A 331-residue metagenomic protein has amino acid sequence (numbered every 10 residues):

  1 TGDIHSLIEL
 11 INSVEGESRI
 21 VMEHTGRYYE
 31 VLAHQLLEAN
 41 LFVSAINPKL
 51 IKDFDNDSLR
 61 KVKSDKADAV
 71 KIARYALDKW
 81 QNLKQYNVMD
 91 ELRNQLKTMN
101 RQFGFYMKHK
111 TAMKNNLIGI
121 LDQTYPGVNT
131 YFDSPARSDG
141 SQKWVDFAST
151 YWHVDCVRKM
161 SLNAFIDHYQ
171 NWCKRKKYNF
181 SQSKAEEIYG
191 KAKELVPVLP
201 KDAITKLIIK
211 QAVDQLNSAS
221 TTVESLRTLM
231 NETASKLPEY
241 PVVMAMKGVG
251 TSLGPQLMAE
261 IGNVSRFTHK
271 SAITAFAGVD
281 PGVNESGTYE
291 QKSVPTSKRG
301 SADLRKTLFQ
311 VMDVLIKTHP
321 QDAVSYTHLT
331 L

Functional and structural regions predicted by a protein language model:
T1-L329: A detector of single, family-specific signature residues that are central to catalytic or substrate-handling motifs
